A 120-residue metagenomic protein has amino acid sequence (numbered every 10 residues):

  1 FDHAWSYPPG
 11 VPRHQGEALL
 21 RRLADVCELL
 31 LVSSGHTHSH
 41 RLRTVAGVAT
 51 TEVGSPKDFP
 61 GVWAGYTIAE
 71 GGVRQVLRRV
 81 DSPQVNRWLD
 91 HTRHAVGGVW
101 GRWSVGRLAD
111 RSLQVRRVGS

Functional and structural regions predicted by a protein language model:
F1-A4, L29-V45, D58-G61: Active-site environment of divalent metal-dependent phosphoester hydrolases
F1-L30: Active-site-proximal segments of metal-dependent phosphoesterases and phosphodiesterases across multiple
V32, T50-E52: Conserved beta-strand scaffold positions in the cores of enzyme catalytic domains, especially in NTP/NDP-utilizing
H36, G54, L77: Active-site proximal loops enriched in glycine and acidic residues that flank catalytic Cys/His/Asp and coordinate
A46-G47, G71: Beta-strand-connecting loop/turn residues
G54-P60, V80-D81: Short, acidic/turn-prone active-site loops that include or flank metal/cofactor- and phosphate-binding residues
G65-T67: Short, well-ordered beta-strand micro-motif
A69-S120: A short C-terminal boundary segment appended to hydrolase-like catalytic domains
